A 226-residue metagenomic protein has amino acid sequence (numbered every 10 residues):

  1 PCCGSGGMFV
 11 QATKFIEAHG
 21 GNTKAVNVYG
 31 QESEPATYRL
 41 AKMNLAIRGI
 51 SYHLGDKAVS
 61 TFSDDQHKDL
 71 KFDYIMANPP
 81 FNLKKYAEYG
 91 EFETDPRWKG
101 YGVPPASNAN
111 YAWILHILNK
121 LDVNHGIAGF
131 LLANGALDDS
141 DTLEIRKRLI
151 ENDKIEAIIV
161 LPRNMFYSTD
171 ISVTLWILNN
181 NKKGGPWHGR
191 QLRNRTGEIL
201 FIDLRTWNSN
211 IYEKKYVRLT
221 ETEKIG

Functional and structural regions predicted by a protein language model:
C2-G6: Class I SAM-dependent methyltransferase "Motif I" SAM/SAH-binding loop
A12, I16: Aromatic pocket-lining residues of Rossmann-like dinucleotide-binding sites
G20-K24: Conserved SF1/SF2 helicase motif Ia
N27-E32: Conserved SAM-binding motif I beta-strand of class I
S33-L70: S-adenosyl-L-methionine
D69-G226: A conserved structural/catalytic subdomain of Rossmann-like adenosyl-cofactor enzymes
